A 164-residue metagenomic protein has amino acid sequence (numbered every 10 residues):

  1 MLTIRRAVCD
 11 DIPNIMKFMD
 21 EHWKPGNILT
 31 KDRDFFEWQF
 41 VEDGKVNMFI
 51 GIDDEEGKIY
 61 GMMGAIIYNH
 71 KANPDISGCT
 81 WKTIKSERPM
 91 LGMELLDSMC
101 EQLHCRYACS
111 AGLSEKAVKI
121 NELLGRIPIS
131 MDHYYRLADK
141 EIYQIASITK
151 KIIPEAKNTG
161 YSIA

Functional and structural regions predicted by a protein language model:
M1-W38, D43-K45, I50, A72 (+2 more regions): Short amphipathic alpha-helix that is part of the acyltransferase structural core
A7, V41, E55, S98-C100: Structural motif
D43-G44, G64-I67: Peripheral/terminal regions associated with large enzymatic or DNA-binding modules
G44, K58, L103: Structured loop/turn residues at beta-strand edges in well-structured enzyme cores
N47-M63: Conserved beta-hairpin
I52, I66-S147: Acyl-donor binding region in acyl/amide transferases
